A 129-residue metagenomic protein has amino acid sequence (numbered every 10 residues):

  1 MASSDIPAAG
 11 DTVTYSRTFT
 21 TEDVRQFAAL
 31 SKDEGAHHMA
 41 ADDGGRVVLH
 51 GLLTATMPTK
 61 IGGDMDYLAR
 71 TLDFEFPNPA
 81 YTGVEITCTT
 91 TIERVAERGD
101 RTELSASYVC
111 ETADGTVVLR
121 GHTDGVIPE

Functional and structural regions predicted by a protein language model:
M1-A69: Hot-dog-fold acyl-thioester-processing enzymes
M1-A9, T82, T91-E129: HotDog/MaoC-like acyl-thioester-processing domains
D11, Y15, L68-L72, I86-C88 (+1 more regions): A generic structural signal for short beta-strands and their flanking turns/coil linkers
Y15-F19, F74, T123-G125: Generic detection of short hydrophobic beta-strand segments and adjacent strand-loop junctions
Q26, D43, F74, G99-D100: Sparse recognition of residues in long alpha-helices and their boundaries
K32, D42-R46, F76-P77, Y81 (+1 more regions): A sequence-level detector of short, solvent-exposed, charge-rich linear segments
T59, D64, T71, V109-D114 (+1 more regions): Hydrophobic, well-ordered secondary-structure segments that either form specific early membrane-associated helices used
D64-E93: Mid-chain, well-packed structural core segment of small domains
